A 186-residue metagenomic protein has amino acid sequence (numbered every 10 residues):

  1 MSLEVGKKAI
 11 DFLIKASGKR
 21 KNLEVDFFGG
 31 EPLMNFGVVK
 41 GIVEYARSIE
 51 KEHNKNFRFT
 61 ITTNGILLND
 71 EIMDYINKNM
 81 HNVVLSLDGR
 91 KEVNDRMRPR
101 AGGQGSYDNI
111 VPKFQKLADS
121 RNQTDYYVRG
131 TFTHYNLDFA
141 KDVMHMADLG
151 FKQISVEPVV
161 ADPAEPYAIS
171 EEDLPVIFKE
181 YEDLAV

Functional and structural regions predicted by a protein language model:
L3-D26, N35-A161: Radical SAM/AdoMet-radical enzyme domain recognition
G29-G30: Short acidic donor-binding/metal-coordinating loop in glycosyltransferase active sites
L33, R100-Q104, A168-P175: Charge-dense, low-complexity intrinsically disordered segments
E165-V186: A C-terminal junction/extension of Radical SAM enzymes
